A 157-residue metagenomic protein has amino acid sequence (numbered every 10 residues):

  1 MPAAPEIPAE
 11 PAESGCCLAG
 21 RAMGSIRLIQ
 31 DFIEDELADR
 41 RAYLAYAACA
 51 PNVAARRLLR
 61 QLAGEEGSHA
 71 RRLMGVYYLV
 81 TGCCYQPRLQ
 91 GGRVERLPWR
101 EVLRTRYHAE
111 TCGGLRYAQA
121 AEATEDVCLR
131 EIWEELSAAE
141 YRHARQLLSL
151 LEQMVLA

Functional and structural regions predicted by a protein language model:
P2-A157: Non-heme di-metal
